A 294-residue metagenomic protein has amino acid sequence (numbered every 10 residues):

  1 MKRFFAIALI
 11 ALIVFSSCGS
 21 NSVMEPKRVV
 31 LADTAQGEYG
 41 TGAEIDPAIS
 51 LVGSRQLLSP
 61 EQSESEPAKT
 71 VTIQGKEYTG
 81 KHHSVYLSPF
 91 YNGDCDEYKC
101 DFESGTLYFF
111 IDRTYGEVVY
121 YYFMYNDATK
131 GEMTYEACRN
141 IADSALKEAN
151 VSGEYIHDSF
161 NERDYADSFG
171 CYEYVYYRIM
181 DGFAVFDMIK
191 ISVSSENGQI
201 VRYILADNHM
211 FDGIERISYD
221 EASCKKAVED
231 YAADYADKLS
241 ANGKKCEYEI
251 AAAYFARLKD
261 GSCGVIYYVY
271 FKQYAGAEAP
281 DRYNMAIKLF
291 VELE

Functional and structural regions predicted by a protein language model:
F4-F5, C18-E294: Long, terminal "pre-/pro-" and other extracytoplasmic accessory regions that lie outside the mature folded/catalytic
I13-S17: C-terminal motif of bacterial Sec signal peptides marking the signal peptidase cleavage site
